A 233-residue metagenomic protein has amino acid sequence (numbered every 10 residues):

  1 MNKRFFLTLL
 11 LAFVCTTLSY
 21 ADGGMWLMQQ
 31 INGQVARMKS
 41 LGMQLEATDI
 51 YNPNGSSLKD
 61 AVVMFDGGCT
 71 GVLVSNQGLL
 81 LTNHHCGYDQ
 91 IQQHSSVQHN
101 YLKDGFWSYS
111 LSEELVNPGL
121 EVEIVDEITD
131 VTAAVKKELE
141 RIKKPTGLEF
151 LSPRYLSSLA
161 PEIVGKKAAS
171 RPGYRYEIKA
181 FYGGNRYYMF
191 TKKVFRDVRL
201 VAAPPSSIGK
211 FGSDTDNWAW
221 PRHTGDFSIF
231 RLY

Functional and structural regions predicted by a protein language model:
M1-L7: Bacterial N-terminal signal peptides that target proteins for export
N2, T17-Y233: Terminal presequence/propeptide segments associated with secretion/organelle targeting and zymogen/polyprotein
T8-T16: Bacterial N-terminal signal peptides
